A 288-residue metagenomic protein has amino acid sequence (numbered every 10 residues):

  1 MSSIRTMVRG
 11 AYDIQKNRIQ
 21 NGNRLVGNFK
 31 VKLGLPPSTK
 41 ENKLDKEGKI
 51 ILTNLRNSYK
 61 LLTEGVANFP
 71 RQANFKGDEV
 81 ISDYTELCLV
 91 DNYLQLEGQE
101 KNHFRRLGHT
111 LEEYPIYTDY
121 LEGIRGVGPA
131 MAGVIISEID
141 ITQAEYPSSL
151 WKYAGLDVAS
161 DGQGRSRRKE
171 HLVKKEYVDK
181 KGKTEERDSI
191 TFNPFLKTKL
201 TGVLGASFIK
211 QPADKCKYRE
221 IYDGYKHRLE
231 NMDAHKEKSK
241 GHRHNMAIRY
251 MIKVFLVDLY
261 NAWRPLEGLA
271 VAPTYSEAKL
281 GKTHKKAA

Functional and structural regions predicted by a protein language model:
M1-T110: Long, charge-rich intrinsically disordered scaffolds of nucleic-acid metabolism proteins
R5-N23, G27, G133-E138, T198-A206 (+1 more regions): Short, hydrophobic/amphipathic alpha-helical patches that form generic packing surfaces within helical domains
T39-G48, G182, D188-S189, H284: Extended non-catalytic scaffold regions that mediate assembly and binding in large macromolecular machines
K40, D161, K226-M232, E277-A288: Eukaryote-specific, cytoplasm-facing alpha-helical/coiled-coil scaffolding segments in long proteins
N102-I141: Coiled-coil termination/hinge junctions
Y120-L121, V134-N245, R249, A262: Phosphate-backbone recognition surface of nucleic-acid-processing proteins
G126, R167-K175, Y275-L280: A glycine-rich phosphate-binding loop feature that marks nucleotide/adenosyl-phosphate handling sites
S239-Y275, H284-A287: Basic, amphipathic alpha-helical segments enriched in Lys/Arg and hydrophobic/aromatic residues
